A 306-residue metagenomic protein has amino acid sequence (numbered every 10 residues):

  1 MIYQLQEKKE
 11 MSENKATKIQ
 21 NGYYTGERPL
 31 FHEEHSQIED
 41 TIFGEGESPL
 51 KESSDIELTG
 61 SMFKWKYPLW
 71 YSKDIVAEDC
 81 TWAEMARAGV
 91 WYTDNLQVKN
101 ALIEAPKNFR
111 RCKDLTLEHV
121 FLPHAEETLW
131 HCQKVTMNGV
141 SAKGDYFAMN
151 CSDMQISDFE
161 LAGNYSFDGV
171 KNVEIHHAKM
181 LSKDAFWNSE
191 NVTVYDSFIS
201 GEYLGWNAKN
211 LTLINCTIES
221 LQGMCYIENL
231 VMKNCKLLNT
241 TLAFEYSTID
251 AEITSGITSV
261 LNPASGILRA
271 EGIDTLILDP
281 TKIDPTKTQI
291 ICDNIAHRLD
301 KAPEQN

Functional and structural regions predicted by a protein language model:
I2-N306: Long, distal/terminal scaffolding or interaction modules with repetitive or compositionally biased sequence
